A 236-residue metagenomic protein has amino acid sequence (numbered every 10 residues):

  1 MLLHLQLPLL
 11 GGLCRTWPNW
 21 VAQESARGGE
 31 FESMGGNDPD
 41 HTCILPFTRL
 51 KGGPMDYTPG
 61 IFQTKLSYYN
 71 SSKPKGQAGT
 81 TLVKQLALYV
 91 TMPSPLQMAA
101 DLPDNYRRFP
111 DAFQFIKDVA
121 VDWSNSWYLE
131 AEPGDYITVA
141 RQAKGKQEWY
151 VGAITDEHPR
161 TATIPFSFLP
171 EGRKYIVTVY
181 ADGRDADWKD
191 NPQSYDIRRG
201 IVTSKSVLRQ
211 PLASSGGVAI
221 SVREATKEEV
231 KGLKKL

Functional and structural regions predicted by a protein language model:
M1-G76: Aromatic- and carboxylate-enriched substrate-binding clefts and catalytic-loop regions of carbohydrate-active enzymes
L2, T91, V151, S215: Conserved, mostly hydrophobic/aromatic
L3-L7, G152-D156, Y180-D182, R223: Generic beta-strand/beta-sheet core signal
T58-D101: Charge-patterned, long linear interaction tracts outside catalytic cores
D104-Y150, D185-N191: Glycan-recognition and catalytic regions of carbohydrate-active enzymes
P133-I176, V218-S221: Carbohydrate-binding surface patches
V179-K205: Solvent-exposed beta-strand/loop surfaces of large extracellular or lumenal domains
R199-L236: C-terminal beta-strand-rich structural cap/linker in extracellular carbohydrate-active enzymes
